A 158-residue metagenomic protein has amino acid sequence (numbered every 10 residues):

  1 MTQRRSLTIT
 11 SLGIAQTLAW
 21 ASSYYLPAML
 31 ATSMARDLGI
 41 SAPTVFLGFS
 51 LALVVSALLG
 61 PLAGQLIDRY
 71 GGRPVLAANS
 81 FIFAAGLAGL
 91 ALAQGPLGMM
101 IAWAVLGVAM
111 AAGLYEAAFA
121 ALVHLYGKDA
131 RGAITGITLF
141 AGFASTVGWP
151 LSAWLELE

Functional and structural regions predicted by a protein language model:
L7-A42, L59-A63, G148-S152: Extracytoplasmic
T17, G86, L97-G113, T138: Hydrophobic core of transmembrane alpha-helices in multi-pass small-molecule transporters, especially MFS/SLC-type
W20-Y24, G107-E116, T146: Small-residue-rich segments within alpha-helical transmembrane domains of MFS-like 12-TM solute carriers
M34, A112-Y126: Intracellular juxtamembrane helix-capping segments at the cytosolic ends of symmetry-related transmembrane helices
I40-F49, I134: Juxtamembrane helix-start elements in MFS-like secondary transporters
S50-A57, G142-A144: Short hydrophobic/small-residue motifs within alpha-helical transmembrane segments of multi-pass transporter-like
L58-L97: Conserved MFS/SLC helix-loop-helix module at the cytosolic interface between two early adjacent transmembrane helices
D129-W149: Glycine-rich segments within core transmembrane alpha-helices of 12-TM secondary carriers
